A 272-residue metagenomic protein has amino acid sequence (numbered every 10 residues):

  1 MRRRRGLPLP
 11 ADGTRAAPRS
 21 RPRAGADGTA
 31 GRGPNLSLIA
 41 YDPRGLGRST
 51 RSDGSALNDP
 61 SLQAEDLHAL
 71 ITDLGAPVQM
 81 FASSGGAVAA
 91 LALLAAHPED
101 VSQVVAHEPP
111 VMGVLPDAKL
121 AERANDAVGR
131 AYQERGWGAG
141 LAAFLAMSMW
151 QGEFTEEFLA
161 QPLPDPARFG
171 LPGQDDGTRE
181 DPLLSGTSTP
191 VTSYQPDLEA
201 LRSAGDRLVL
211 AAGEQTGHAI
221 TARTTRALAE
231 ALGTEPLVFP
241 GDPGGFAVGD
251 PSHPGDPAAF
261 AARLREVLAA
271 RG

Functional and structural regions predicted by a protein language model:
M1-S52, A56: Conserved HGGG/HGGXW glycine-rich cap/lid loop of the alpha/beta-hydrolase fold
R2, P8-L9, F81, A211-G213: Short hydrophobic segments within beta-strands
P43-G47, V111, P243-G245: Alpha/beta-hydrolase active-site loop signature
G45-Q79: Active-site loop/oxyanion-hole signature of alpha/beta-hydrolase fold enzymes
P77-P116: Conserved hydrolase catalytic core segment
L120-A127, A131-E235: Alpha/beta-hydrolase
L232-G272: Catalytic active-site module of serine/aspartate enzymes centered on a nucleophile-bearing elbow/loop
